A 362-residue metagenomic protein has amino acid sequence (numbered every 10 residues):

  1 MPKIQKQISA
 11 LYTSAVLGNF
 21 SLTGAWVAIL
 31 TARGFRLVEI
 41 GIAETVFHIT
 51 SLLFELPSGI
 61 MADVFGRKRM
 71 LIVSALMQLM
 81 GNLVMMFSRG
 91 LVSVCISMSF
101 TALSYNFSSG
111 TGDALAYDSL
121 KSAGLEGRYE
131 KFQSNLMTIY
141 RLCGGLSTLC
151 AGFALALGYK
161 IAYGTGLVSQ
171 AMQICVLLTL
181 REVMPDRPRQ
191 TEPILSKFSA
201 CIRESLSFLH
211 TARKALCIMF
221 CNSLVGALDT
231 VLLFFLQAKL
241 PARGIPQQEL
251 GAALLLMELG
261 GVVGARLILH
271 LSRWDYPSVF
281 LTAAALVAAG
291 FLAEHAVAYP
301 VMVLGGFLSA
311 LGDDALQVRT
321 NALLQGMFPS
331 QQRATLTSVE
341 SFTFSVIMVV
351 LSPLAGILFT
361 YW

Functional and structural regions predicted by a protein language model:
M1-Q5, R181-I218: Juxtamembrane intracellular "pre-TM" segments in multi-pass secondary transporters
P2-L53, A212-L255: Helix-loop boundary and gating motifs at the non-cytosolic
A32, M85-F87, G144-T165, S169 (+3 more regions): Transmembrane alpha-helix termini and helix-breaking/packing motifs in multi-pass membrane transporters
A43, K68, F234-W362: C-terminal transmembrane bundle of multi-pass solute transporters/carriers
L52-R89: Conserved MFS/SLC helix-loop-helix module at the cytosolic interface between two early adjacent transmembrane helices
L76-G90, A285-A298: C-terminal ends and interior cores of transmembrane alpha-helices in multi-pass membrane transporters/permeases
M98-R141: Cytoplasmic helix-loop-helix junction between adjacent transmembrane helices in 12-TM secondary transporters
Y159, Y163-P193: Helix-loop junctions on the cytosolic side of multi-pass membrane transporters, especially the intracellular loop
